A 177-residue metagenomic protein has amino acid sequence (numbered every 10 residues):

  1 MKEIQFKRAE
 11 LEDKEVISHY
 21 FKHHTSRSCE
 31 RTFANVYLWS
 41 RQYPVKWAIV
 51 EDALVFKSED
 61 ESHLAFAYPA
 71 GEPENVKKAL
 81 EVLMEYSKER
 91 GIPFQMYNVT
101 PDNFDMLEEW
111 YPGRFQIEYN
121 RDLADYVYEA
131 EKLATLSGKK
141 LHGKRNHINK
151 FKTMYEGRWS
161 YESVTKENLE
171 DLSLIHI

Functional and structural regions predicted by a protein language model:
M1-L38: Generic N-terminal amphipathic/basic segments
E3-V16, G138-K139, S160-L172: A short beta-loop-alpha structural element at the N-terminal edge of CoA-dependent acyl/N-acetyltransferase catalytic
E12, Y43, E61, R121-A124 (+1 more regions): Sequence-level motif detector for i,i+2 pairs with an aromatic at +2
K14, C29, H63, A134-L136 (+2 more regions): Residues in flexible loops and secondary-structure boundaries
H19, C29-D102: Conserved donor-binding loop and adjoining core beta-sheet/short helix segment in diverse acyl/aminoacyl transferases
G71-E167: Acyl-donor-binding surface of acyltransferase catalytic domains
I175-I177: Conserved small/polar residues in nucleotide/adenosyl-binding loops
